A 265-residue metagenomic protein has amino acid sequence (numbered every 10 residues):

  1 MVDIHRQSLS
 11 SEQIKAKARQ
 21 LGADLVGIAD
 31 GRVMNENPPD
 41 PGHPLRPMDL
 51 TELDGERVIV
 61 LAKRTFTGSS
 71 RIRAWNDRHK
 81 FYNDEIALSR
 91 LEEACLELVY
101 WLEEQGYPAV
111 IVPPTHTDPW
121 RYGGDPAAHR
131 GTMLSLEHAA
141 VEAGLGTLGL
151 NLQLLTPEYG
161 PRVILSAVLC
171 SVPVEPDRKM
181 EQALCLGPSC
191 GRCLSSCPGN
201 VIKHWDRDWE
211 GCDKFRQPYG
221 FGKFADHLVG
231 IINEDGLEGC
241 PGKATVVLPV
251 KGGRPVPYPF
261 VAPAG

Functional and structural regions predicted by a protein language model:
M1-L91, L96: Non-catalytic, usually N-terminal nucleic-acid engagement modules in DNA/RNA processing proteins
N76, K80, D84-G265: Catalytic cores of enzyme domains
